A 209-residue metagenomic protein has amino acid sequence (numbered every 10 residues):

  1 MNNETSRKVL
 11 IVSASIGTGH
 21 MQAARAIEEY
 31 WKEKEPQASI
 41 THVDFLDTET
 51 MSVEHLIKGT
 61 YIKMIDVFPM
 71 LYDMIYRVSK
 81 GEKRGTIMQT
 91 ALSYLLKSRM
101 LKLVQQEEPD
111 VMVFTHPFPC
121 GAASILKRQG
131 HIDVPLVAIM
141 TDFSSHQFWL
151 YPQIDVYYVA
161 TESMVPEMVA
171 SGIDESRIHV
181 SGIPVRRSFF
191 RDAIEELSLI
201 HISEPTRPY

Functional and structural regions predicted by a protein language model:
E4-V9: Extreme N-terminal starter segment of soluble prokaryotic enzymes
A14-A23: A short, glycine/small-residue-rich beta-strand->loop->alpha-helix junction that serves as a flexible
H20, M112-L126: An aromatic- and histidine-rich active-site surface loop
A26, Y30-L103: Conserved N-terminal ligand/cofactor-binding loop architecture of enzyme catalytic domains
V104, E108-D110: Proline-aspartate-enriched helix->loop->beta-strand connector
Q129-R191: Active-site-proximal region of nucleotide-activated glycan assembly enzymes, centered on histidine/acidic-rich loops
R191-I200: A short helix/loop element that forms part of the nucleotide-sugar donor recognition site in Leloir-type
I200-Y209: Single conserved hydrophobic/aromatic residue that forms the stacking wall/gate of nucleotide- or nucleobase-binding
